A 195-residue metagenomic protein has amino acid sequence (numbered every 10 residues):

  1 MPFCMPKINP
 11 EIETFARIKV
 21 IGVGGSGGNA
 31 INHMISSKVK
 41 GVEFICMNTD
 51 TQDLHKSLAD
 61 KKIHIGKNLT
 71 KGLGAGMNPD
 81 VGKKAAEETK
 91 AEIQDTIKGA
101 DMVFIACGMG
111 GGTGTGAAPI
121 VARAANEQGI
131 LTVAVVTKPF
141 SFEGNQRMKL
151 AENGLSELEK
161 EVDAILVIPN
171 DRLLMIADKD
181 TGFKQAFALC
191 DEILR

Functional and structural regions predicted by a protein language model:
M1-R195: Tubulin/FtsZ superfamily GTPase core signature
